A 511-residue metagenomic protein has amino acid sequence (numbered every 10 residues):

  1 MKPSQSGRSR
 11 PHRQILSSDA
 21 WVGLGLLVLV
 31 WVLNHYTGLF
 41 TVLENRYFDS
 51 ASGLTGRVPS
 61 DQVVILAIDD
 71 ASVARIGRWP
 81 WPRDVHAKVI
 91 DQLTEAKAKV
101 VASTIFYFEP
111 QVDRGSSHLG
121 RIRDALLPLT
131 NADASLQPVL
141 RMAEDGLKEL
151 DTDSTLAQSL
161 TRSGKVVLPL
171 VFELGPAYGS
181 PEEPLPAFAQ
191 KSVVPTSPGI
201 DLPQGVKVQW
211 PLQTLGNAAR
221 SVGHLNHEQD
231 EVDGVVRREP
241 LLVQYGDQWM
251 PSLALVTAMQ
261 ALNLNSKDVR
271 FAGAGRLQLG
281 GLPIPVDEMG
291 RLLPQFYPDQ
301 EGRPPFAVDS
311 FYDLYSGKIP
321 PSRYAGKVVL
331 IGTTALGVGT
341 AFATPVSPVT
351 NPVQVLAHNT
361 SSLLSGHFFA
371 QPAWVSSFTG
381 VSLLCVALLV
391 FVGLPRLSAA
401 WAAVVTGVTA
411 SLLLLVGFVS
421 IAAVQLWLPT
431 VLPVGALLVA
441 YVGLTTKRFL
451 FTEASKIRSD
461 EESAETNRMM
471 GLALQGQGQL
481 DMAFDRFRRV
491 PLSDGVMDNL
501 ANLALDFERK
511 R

Functional and structural regions predicted by a protein language model:
K2-P3, G7-P283, P321-L397: Non-transmembrane functional regions of envelope-associated proteins
V286-S310: Active-site Gly/Thr loop motif
L389-L412: Juxtamembrane interface at the cytosolic side of transmembrane helices
T406-T452: Membrane-embedded alpha-helical segments, specifically the hydrophobic cores of selected transmembrane helices
R448-S493: Membrane-proximal helical linkers
E465, D498-N499: Start-of-helix register in tetratricopeptide repeats
M470, L500-L503: Structural register within alpha-helical repeat arrays
Q477, K510-R511: Structural motif corresponding to the intra-repeat A-B loop/turn of tetratricopeptide repeats
